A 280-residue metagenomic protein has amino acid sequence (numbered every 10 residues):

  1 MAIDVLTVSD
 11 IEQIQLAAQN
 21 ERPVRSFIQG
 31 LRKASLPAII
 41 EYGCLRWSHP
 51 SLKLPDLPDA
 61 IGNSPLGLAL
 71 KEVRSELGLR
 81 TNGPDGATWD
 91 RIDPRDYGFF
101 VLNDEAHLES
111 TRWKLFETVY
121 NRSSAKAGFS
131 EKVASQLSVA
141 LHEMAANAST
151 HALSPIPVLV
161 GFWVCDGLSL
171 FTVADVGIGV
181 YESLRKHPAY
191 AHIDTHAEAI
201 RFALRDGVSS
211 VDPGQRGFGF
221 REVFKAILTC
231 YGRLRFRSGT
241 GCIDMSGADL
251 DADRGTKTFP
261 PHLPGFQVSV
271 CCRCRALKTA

Functional and structural regions predicted by a protein language model:
M1-E21, T81-R91, Y190-H192, R205-A280: Flexible, glycine-/charge-rich segments associated with ATP-binding catalytic modules
I3-R80: Amphipathic alpha-helical interaction surfaces in cytosolic regulatory modules
K33-A34, V119-H142: Conserved short strand/loop->alpha-helix "switch" segment adjacent to the catalytic nucleotide/phosphoryl-transfer site
G43-L45, E131-C165, R221-I227: Conserved ATP-binding N-box helix of the HATPase_c
N63-L108: A contiguous, low-structure linker/loop signature
R95-F129, Y181, P188-D206, K225: Helix-loop-beta hinge of the Bergerat
N121, A125, A146, T150 (+2 more regions): Conserved helix-loop functional segments at active or binding sites
N147-K186, G255: ATP-lid-like helix-loop hinge signature
